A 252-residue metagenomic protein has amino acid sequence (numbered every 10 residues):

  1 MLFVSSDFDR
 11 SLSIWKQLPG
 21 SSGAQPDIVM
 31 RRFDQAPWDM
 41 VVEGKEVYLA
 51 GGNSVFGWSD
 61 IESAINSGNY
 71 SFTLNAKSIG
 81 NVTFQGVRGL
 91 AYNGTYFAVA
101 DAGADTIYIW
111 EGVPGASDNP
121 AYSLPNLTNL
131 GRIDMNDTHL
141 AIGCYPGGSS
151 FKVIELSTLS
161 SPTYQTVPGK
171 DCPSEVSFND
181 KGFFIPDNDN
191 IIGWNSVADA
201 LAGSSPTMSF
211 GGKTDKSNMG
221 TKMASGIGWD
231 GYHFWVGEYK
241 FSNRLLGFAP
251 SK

Functional and structural regions predicted by a protein language model:
M1, D34-G44, T83-N93, L127-D137 (+2 more regions): Repeated scaffold domains used in trafficking and secretory/extracellular systems, primarily beta-propellers
M1-A24, I28-R31, A249: An edge-strand/N-cap motif at the start of beta-rich repeat modules
F3-D9, Y48-S54, T83, V99-A104 (+4 more regions): Conserved beta-strand positions in repeat-built beta-propeller and related beta-rich domains
R10-W15, S54-S59, D105-W110, G148-I154 (+2 more regions): Structural motif
K16-S21, D60-I65, E111-A116, E155-S160 (+2 more regions): Short loop/turn segments that connect beta-strands within beta-propeller blades
S22-R32, N66-V82, A116-P125, S160-P168 (+1 more regions): A short beta-strand motif characteristic of beta-propeller blades
D171-V197: Loop/turn-rich, solvent-exposed surfaces of beta-rich toroidal or solenoidal domains
T221-K252: Blade-level signature of beta-propeller repeat domains, shared across WD40, Kelch, NHL, RCC1 and BNR/Asp-box propellers
